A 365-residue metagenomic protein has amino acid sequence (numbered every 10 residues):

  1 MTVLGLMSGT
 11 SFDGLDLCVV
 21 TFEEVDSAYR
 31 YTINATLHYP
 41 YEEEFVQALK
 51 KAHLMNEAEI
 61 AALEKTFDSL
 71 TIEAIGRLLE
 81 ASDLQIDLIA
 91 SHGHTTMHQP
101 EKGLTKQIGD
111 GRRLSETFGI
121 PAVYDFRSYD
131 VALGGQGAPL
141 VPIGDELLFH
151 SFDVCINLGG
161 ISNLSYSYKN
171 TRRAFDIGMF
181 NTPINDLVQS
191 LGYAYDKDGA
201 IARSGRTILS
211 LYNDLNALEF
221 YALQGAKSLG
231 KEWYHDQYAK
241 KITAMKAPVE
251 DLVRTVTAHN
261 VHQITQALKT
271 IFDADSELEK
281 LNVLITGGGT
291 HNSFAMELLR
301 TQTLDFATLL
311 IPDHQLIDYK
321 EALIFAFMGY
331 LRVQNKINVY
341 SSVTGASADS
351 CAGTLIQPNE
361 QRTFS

Functional and structural regions predicted by a protein language model:
M1, D83-Q85, L252, A267 (+4 more regions): Non-transmembrane, aqueous-exposed alpha-helical and coiled segments at domain scale
T2-L6, P100-T105, E116, I120-Y193: Phosphate-binding/catalytic loop of phosphoryl-transfer enzymes
T10, G14-V20, E24-Y31, H38-Y39 (+3 more regions): Conserved ATP-utilizing enzyme core subdomain
V20-A28, K102-R113, D145-L148, Y168-R172 (+1 more regions): A glycine- and small-aliphatic-rich helix-loop capping segment at beta-alpha/alpha-beta transitions that lines
N56-G111: Short beta-strand-loop/turn "lid" adjacent to the catalytic site in phosphate-handling enzymes
L70-L78, V249-E277, R332: Phosphate/ATP-binding catalytic cores across multiple sugar-kinase/actin-like superfamilies, primarily ASKHA
T96, K280-R300: Glycine-rich phosphate-binding loops at beta-strand->alpha-helix junctions
R300-I324: Conserved phosphate-binding/catalytic loops in two-lobed NTP-binding clefts
